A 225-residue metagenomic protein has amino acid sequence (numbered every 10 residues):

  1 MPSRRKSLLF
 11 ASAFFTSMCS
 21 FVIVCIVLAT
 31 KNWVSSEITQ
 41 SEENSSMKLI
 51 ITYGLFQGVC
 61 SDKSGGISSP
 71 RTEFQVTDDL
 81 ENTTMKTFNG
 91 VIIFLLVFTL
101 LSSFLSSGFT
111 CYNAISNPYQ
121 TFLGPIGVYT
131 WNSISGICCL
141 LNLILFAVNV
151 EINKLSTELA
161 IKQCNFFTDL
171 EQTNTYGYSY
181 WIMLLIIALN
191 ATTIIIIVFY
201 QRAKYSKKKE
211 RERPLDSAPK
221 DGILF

Functional and structural regions predicted by a protein language model:
P2-S3, N82, C164-D169: Short, charged/polar, low-complexity loop and linker segments that flank or interrupt alpha-helical bundles
P2-V34, N89-N149, N190-R202: Signature of small four-pass
T30-V91, T168: A surface-exposed beta-alpha-beta supersecondary segment
S35-M47, N153-F166, K207-R213: Interhelical loop segments of eukaryotic multi-pass membrane proteins
I51-G58, T168-Y178, P219-F225: Cytosolic juxtamembrane regulatory segments of multi-pass membrane proteins
K63, K209-F225: Non-transmembrane, juxtamembrane loop and terminal tail segments of multi-pass eukaryotic membrane proteins
L96, L170-A191: Hydrophobic alpha-helical transmembrane segments
L141-G177: Juxtamembrane loop segments immediately following a transmembrane helix
